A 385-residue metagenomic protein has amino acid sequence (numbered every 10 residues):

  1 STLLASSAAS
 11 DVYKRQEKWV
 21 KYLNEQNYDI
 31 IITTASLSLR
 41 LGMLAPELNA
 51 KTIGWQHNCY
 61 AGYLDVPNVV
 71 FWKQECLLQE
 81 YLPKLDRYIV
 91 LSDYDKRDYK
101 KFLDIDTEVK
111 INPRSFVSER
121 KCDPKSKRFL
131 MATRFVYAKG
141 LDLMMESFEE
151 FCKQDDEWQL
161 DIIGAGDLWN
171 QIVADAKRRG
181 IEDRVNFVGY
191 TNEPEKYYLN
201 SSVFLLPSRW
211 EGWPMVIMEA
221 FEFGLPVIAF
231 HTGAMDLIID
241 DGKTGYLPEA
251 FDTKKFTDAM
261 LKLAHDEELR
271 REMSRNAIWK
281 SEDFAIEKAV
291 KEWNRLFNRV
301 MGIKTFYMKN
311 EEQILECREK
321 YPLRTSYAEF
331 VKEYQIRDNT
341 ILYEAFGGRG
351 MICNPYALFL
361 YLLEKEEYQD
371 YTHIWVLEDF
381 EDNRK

Functional and structural regions predicted by a protein language model:
T2-A5, A9, Y13, I181: Single conserved hydrophobic/aromatic residue that forms the stacking wall/gate of nucleotide- or nucleobase-binding
V20-K21, V70-Y88: Membrane-proximal helix-turn-helix segments that form the acceptor-binding/catalytic region of lipid-linked
T33-S38, Q56: Short His-centered aromatic/hydrophobic patch
Q79-S118: Donor nucleotide-sugar binding/catalytic pocket of nucleotide-sugar-dependent glycosyltransferases
K127-E150, D167-V173, K254, C353 (+1 more regions): A conserved mid-protein helix/loop that constitutes part of the nucleotide-sugar donor-binding site
Y190, R209: Aromatic "clamp/platform" in nucleotide-sugar-dependent glycosyltransferases that forms part of the donor/acceptor
I217, P226-A229, I239: Short hydrophobic beta-strand element within catalytic cores of glycosyltransferases and related nucleotide-activated
D241-G242, Y246-T253, K262-E267: Conserved acidic donor-binding segment of nucleotide-sugar-dependent glycosyltransferases
